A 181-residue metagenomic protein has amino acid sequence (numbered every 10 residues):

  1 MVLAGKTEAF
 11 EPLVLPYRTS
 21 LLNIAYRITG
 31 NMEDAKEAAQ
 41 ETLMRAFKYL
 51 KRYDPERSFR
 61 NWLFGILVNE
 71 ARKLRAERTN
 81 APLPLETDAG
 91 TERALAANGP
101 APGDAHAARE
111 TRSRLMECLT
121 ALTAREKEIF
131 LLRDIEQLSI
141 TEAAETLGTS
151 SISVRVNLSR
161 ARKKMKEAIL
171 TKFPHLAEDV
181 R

Functional and structural regions predicted by a protein language model:
L3-A4, G30, E41-S58, E77-T79: Sigma70-family region 2
L3-L22: A short, charge-rich alpha-helical start-of-domain segment used by transcription regulators
P16-T19, R27-I28, L131-L138: Short helix-capping/turn signature of helix-turn-helix
N23, E37-M44, K48, R57-N69: Structural recognition of an alpha-helix C-terminal capping motif at a helix-to-coil junction
K48-P55, G65-E86, A108, I169-T171: Arg/Lys-rich amphipathic alpha helix in sigma70-family domain 2
V68, R72, L115, E126 (+3 more regions): DNA-recognition helix of helix-turn-helix
A76-T79, L122, R162-R181: Short, Lys/Arg-enriched C-terminal cap helix and immediately downstream tail that follows
A81-A105: Internal acidic/polar
